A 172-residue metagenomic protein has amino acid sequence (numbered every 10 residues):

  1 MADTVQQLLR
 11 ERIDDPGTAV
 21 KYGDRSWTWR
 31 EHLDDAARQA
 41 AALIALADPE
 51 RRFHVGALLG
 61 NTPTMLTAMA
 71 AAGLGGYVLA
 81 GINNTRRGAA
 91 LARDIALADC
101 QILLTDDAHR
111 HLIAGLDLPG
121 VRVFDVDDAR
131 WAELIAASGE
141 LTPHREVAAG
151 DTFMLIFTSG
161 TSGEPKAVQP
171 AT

Functional and structural regions predicted by a protein language model:
M1-A19: A short N-terminal helical cap/helix-turn-helix that marks the beginning of AMP-binding/adenylate-forming
L8-R12, H32-A36, V55, A72 (+5 more regions): Adenylate-forming
T18-P49, G56, G60-T62, L66 (+2 more regions): Conserved AMP-binding/adenylate-forming core of the ANL superfamily
R51-F53, A149: Phosphate-coordination loops involved in phosphoryl transfer and adenosine-cofactor binding
H54, G60-A80, N84-G88, L97-Q101 (+1 more regions): A short helix-loop-beta submotif of the ANL/AMP-binding
R86-I113, A136: Conserved ATP-dependent adenylate/AMP-binding module captured primarily in the ANL superfamily
A108-A149: ANL superfamily adenylate-forming
G139-F157, E164, Q169-A171: Conserved pre-ATP/AMP-binding loop-to-beta segment of ANL
